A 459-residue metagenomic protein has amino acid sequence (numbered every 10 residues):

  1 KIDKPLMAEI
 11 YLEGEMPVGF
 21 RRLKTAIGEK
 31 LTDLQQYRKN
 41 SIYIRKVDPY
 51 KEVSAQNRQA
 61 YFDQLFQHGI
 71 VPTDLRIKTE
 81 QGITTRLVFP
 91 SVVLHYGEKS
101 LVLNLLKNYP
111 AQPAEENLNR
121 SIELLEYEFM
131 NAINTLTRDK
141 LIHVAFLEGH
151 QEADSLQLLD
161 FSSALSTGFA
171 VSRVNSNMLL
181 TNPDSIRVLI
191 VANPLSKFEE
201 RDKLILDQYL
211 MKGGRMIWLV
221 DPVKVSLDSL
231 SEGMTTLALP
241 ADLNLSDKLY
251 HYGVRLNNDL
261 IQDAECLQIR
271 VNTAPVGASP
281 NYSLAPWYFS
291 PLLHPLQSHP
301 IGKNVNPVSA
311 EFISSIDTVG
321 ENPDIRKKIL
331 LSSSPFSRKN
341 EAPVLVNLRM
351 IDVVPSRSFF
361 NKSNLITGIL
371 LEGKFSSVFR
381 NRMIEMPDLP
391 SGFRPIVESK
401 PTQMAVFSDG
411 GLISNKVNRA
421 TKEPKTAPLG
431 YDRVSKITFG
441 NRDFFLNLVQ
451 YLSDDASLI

Functional and structural regions predicted by a protein language model:
K1-S196, K203, D207, D221-P222: Juxtamembrane extramembrane loops of integral membrane proteins
Y127-F129, T137-K140, D154-L458: Acidic, S/T/G-rich, low-cysteine, solvent-exposed domains in lumenal/extracellular/periplasmic regions of secretory
